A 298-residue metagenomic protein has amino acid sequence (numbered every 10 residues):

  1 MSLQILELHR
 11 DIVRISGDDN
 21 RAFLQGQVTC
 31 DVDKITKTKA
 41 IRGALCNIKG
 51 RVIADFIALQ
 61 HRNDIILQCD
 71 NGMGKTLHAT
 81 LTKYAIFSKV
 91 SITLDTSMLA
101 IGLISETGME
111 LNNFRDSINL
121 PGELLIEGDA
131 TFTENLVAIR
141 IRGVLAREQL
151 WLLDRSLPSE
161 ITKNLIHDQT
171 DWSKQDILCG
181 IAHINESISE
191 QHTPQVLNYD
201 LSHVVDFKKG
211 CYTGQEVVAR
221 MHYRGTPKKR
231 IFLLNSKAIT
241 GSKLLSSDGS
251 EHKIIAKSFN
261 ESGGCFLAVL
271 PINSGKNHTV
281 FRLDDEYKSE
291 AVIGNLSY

Functional and structural regions predicted by a protein language model:
M1, I41-D55, A85-I86, A130-I139 (+1 more regions): Short amphipathic beta-strand starts and helix->beta connectors
M1-D55, L59-R62: Acidic, proline/glycine-enriched N-terminal capping motif
L3-E7, D11-R14, A58-C179: Acidic, low-complexity central loop/insert segments
G17, L67, G214, D248-G249: Residue-level signal for inorganic ion chemistry
T38-I41, D116, L120-F132, I239-L245 (+1 more regions): Glycine-centered loop/turn motifs
N47, G72, G294-Y298: N-terminal auxiliary interaction/assembly segments of multi-subunit proteins
L145-L233: Anionic-ligand-binding alpha/beta catalytic cores of soluble enzymes and soluble regulatory domains that recognize
Q175, L197-V204, A219-Y298: Glycine-rich, small/acidic residue-mixed loop/short-helix segments
